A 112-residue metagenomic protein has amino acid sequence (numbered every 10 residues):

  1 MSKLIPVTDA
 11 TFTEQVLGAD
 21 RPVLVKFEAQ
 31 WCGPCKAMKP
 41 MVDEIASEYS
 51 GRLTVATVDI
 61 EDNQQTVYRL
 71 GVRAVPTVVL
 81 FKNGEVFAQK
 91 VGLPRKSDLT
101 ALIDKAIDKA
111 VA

Functional and structural regions predicted by a protein language model:
K3, T8, E28, T54-A56: Conserved Rossmann-like nucleotide-binding pocket used by diverse enzymes that bind dinucleotide cofactors
L4-V23: A short beta-strand-turn-helix
D20-R21, E28-W31, A74: Short pre-active-site segment immediately N-terminal to redox-active cysteine/selenocysteine motifs in thiol-based
L24-V25, V55, V78: Hydrophobic beta-strand anchors of alpha/beta hydrolase catalytic cores
C32-C35, V78: The canonical Cys-X-X-Cys-His
K36-Y49: Typically the conserved alpha-helix immediately C-terminal to a functionally engaged Cys/Sec in thioredoxin-like
V58-T66: Structural microenvironment flanking redox-active thiols in thiol-disulfide oxidoreductases
A74, V79-A112: Non-catalytic, surface beta->alpha helical segment in thiol-disulfide oxidoreductase systems
